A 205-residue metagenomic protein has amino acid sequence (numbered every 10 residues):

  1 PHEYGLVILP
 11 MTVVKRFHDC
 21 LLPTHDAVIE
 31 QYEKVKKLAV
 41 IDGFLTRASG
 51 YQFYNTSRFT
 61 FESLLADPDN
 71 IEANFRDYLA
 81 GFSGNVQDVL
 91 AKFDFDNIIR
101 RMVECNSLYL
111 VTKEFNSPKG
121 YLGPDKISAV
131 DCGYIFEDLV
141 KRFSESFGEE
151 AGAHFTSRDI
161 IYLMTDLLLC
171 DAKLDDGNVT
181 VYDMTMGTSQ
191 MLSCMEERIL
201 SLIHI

Functional and structural regions predicted by a protein language model:
P1, I203-I205: Accessible peptide chain termini
P1-A172: Non-catalytic, mostly N-terminal accessory regions of nucleic-acid modification and defense proteins
E150-I203: Conserved S-adenosyl-L-methionine
